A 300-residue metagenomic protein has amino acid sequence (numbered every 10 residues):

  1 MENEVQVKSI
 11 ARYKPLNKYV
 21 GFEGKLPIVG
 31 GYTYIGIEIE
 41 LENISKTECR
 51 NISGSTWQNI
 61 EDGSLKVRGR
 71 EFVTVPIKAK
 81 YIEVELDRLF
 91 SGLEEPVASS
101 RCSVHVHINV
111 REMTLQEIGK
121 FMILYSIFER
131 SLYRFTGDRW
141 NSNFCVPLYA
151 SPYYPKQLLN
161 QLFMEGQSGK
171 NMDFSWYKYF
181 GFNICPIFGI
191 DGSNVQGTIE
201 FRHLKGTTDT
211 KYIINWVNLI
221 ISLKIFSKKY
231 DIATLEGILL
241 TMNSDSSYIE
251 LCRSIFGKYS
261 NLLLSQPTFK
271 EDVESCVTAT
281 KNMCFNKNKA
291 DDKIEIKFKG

Functional and structural regions predicted by a protein language model:
M1-S99, R111-G300: C-terminal accessory/tail domains of diverse enzymes
